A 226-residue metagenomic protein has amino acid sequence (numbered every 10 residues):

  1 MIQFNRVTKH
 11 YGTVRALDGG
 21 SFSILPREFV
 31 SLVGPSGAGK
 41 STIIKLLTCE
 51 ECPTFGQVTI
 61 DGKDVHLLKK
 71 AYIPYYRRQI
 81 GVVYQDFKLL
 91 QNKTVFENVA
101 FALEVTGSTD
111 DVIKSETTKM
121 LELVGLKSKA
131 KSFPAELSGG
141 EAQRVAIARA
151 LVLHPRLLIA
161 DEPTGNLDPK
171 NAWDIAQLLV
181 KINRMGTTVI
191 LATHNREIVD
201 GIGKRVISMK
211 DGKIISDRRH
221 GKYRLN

Functional and structural regions predicted by a protein language model:
V33-P35: The feature captures the beta-strand-to-loop junction immediately N-terminal to the Walker
T48: Helix-to-loop junction immediately C-terminal to a conserved catalytic motif
G56-D64, Y76: Conserved ABC transporter NBD signature motif
K93-A100: Short coil-to-helix segment of the ABC ATPase nucleotide-binding domain corresponding to the Q-loop/switch region
F133-L137, E141: Conserved ABC ATPase signature
V152-R156: A short, proline-enriched helix->beta-strand linker immediately N-terminal to the Walker B motif in ABC-type P-loop
L158-D161: Catalytic Walker B motif of ABC-type/P-loop ATPase nucleotide-binding domains
